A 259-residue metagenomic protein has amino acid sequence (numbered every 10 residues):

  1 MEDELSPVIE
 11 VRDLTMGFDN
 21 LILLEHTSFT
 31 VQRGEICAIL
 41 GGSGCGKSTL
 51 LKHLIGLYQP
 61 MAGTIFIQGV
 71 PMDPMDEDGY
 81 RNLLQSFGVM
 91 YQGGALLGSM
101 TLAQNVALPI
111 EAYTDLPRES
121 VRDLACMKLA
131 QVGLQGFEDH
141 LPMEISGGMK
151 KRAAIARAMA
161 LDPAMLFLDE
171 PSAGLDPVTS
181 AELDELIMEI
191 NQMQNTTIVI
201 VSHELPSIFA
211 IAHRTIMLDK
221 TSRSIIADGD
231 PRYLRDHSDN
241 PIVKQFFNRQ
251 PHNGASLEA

Functional and structural regions predicted by a protein language model:
L40-G42: The feature captures the beta-strand-to-loop junction immediately N-terminal to the Walker
I55: Helix-to-loop junction immediately C-terminal to a conserved catalytic motif
E119-F137: Conserved ABC ATPase "signature" region
L141-I145, M149: Conserved ABC ATPase signature
D162: Conserved catalytic motifs of ABC-family nucleotide-binding domains
L166-D169: Catalytic Walker B motif of ABC-type/P-loop ATPase nucleotide-binding domains
T221-F246: Conserved beta-strand-loop-alpha-helix hinge in the C-terminal portion of ABC ATPase nucleotide-binding domains
